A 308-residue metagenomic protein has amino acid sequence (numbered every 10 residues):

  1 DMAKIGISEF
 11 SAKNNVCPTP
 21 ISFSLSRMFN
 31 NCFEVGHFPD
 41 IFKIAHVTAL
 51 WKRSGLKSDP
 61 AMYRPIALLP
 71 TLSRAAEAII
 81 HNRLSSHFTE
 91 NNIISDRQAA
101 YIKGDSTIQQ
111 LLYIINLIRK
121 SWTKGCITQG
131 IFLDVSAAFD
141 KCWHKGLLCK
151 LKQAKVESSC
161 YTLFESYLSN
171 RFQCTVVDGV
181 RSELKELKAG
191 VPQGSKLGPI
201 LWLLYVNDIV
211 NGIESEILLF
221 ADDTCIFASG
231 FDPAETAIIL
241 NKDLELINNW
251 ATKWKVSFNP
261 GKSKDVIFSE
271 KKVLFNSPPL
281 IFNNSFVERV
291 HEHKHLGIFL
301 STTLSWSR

Functional and structural regions predicted by a protein language model:
D1-P192: Conserved pre-catalytic core of RNA-dependent polymerases
I44-V47, R64, Q98, T128-F139 (+6 more regions): Catalytic palm active-site di-aspartate
I80-A99, P199-A228: Active-site palm subdomain of RNA-directed nucleic acid polymerases
Q110, W202-Y205, L240-D243: Hydrophobic alpha-helical membrane-association signature
I115, R119, V210, E245-T252: Structural signal for well-ordered, non-membrane alpha-helices
A138-A154, T224-T252, E270-K271: Catalytic palm subdomain of template-directed nucleic-acid polymerases, centered on the conserved carboxylate motif
V180, K242, V256-E292: Short, conserved micro-motifs composed of acidic
N284-R308: Basic, alpha-helical interaction scaffolds
